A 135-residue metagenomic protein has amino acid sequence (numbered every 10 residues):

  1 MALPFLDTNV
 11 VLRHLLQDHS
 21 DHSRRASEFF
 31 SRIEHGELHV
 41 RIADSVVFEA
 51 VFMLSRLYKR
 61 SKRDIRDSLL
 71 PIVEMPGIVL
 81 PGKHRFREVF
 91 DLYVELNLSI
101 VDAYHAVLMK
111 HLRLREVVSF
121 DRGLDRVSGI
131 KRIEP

Functional and structural regions predicted by a protein language model:
M1-I42, L57-D64, P135: Short, well-structured N-terminal submotif of metal-dependent ribonuclease cores
M1-L3, A106-V107, H111-P135: Acidic, PIN/NYN-like endoribonuclease modules and their adjacent C-terminal/linker elements
L3, G77-E116: Active-site neighborhoods of divalent-metal-dependent phosphate/nucleic-acid chemistry enzymes
D7, E49, D102, D121: Acidic active-site catalytic centers that drive phospho-/nucleotidyl reactions and related ester hydrolyses
V11, V47, L124-D125: A generic structural signal for short hydrophobic patches within well-formed alpha-helices
R13-L15, M53, V127: Residues that scaffold the ATP/ADP-binding catalytic core of kinase and kinase-like folds
V51-S55, F90: Amphipathic alpha-helical segments within well-ordered protein domains
K59-V73, G77: Glycine/small-residue-rich phosphate/adenosyl-binding loop
